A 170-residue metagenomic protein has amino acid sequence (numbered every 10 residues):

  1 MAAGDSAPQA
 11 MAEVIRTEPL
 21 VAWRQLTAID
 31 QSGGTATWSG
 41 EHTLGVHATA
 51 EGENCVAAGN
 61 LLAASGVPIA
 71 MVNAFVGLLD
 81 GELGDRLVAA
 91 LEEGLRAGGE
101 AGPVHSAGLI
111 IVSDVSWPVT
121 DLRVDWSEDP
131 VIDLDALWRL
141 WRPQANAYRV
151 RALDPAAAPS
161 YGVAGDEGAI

Functional and structural regions predicted by a protein language model:
M1-I170: N-terminal nucleophile
